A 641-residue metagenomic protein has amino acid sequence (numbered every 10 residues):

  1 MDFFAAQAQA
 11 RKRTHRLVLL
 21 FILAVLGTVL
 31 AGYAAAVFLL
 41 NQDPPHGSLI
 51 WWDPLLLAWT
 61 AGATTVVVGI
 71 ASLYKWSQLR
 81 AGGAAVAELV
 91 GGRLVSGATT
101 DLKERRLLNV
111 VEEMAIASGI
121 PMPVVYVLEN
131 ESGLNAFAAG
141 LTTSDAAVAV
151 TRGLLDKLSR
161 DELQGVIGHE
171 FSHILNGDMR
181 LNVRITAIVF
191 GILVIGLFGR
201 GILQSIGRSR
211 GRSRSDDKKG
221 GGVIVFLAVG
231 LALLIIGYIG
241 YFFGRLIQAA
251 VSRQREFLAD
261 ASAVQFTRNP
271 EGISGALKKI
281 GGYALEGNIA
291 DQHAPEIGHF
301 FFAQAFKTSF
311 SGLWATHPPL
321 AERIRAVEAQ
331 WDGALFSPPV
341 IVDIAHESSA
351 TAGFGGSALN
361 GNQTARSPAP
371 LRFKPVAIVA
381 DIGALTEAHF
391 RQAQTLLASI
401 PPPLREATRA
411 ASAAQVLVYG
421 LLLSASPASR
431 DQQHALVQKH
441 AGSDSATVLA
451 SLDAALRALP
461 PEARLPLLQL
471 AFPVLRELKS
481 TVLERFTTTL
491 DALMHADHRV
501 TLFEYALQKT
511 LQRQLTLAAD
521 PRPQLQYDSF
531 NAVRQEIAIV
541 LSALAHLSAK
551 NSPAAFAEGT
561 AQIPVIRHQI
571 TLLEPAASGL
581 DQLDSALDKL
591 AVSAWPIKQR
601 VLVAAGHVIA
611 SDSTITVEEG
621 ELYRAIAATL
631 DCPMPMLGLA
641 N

Functional and structural regions predicted by a protein language model:
M1-A139, D156, N176, L181-A249 (+10 more regions): Hydrophobic or amphipathic, alpha-helical segments that drive membrane association/targeting
F4-A8, G221-A249, R268-A492, E504-H607 (+3 more regions): Cytosolic-facing loops and C-terminal tails of multi-pass membrane proteins
V111, V150, G165-H173, G177 (+1 more regions): Active-site recognition of the HExxH zinc-binding catalytic motif
G119-I120, N130-E131, L141-D145, A294 (+1 more regions): Short flexible coil/turn linkers enriched for glycine and charged/polar residues that connect secondary-structure
E131, V148, G153, S159-G165 (+1 more regions): Membrane-embedded segments
S159-S172, D491-A496: Short alpha-helix carrying the canonical HExxH Zn2+-binding catalytic motif
S172-N176, V500, I615: Short active-site segment of divalent metal-dependent hydrolases/proteases that encodes the spacing between
